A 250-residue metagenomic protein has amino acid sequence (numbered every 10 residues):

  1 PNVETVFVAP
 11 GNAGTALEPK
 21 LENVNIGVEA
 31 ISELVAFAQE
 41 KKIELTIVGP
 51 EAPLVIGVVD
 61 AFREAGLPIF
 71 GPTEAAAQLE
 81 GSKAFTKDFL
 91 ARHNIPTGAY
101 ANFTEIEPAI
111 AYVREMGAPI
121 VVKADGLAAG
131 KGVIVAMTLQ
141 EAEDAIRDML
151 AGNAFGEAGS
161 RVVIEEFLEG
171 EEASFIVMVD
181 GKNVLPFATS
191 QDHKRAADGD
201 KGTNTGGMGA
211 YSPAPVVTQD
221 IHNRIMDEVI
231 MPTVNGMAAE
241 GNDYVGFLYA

Functional and structural regions predicted by a protein language model:
P1-A75: ATP-binding N-terminal substructure of ATP-dependent carboxylate-amine bond-forming enzymes
V8-A9, I47-V48, I69-P72, A99-N102 (+4 more regions): General beta-strand structural signal in soluble alpha/beta enzymes
L17-P19, V35, Q78-A84, A197-D198: Short, charged, surface-exposed secondary-structure boundary motifs
E18, N25, A52, F62-G66 (+7 more regions): Catalytic-core regions of core metabolic enzymes, especially those transforming organic acids/acyl-group intermediates
N23-A30, A101-E105, A136: Short acidic-hydrophobic, aromatic-tinged amphipathic segments that line or gate anion-handling sites
L54-I56, A109, E172-A173: Short, well-ordered alpha-helical microsegments
F70-G132: A conserved helix-loop-beta module that forms one wall/lid of the active-site cleft in ATP-utilizing catalytic domains
A136-A250: Internal nucleotide-binding/catalytic subdomain
